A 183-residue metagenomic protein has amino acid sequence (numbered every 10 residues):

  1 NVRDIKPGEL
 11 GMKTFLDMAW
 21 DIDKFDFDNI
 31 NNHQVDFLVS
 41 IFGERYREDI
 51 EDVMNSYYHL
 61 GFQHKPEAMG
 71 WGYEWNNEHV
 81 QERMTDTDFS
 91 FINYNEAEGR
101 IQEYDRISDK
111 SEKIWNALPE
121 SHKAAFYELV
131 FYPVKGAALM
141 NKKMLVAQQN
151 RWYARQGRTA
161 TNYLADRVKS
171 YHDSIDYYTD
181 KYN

Functional and structural regions predicted by a protein language model:
N1: Globin-like tetrapyrrole-binding proteins
D4-R45: Catalytic or ion-translocation cores adjacent to nucleophile or general acid/base/metal-coordination motifs in diverse
N32-N183: Catalytic domains of carbohydrate-active enzymes that cleave complex glycans
